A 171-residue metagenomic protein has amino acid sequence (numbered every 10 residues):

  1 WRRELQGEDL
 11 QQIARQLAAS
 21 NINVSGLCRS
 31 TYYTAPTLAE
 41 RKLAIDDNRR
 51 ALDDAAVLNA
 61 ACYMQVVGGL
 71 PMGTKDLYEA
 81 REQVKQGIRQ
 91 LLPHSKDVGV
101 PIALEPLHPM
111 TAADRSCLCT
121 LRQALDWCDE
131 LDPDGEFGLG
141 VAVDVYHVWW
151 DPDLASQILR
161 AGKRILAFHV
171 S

Functional and structural regions predicted by a protein language model:
W1-R89, D97: Structural motif corresponding to the early beta-alpha repeats
L27, Q86-S171: Acidic/histidine-rich catalytic cores of soluble enzymes
